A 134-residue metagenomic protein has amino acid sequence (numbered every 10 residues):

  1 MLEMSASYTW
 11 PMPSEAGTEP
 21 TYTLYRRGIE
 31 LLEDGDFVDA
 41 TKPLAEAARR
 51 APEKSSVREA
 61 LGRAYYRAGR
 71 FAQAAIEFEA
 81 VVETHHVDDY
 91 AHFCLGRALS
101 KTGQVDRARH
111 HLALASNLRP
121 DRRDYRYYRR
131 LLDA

Functional and structural regions predicted by a protein language model:
M1-T23: Long, contiguous interaction/recruitment modules in multidomain scaffold/adaptor proteins
S5, D34-E46, A68-A80, T102-L114: Structural signature of tandem alpha-helical TPR/SEL1-like repeats, specifically the intra-repeat loop/turn
G17-R50: Alpha-helical segment of the N-proximal tetratricopeptide repeat
